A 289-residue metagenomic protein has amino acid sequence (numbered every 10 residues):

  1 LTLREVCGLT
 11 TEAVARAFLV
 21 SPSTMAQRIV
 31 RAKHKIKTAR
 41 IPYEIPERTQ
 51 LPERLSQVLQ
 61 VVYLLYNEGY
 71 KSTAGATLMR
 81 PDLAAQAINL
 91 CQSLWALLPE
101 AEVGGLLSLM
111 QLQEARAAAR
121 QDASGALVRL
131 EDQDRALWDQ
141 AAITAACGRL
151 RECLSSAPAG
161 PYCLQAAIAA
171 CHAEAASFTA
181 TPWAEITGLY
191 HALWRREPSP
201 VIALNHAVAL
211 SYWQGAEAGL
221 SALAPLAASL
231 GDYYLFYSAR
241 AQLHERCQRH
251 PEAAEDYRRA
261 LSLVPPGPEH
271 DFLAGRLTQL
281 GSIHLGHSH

Functional and structural regions predicted by a protein language model:
T2-E5, T10-A13, V20-H191: Amphipathic helix-loop-helix modules that constitute alpha-helical solenoid scaffolds
A96-L97, S155-S156, A192-R196, P225-G231 (+1 more regions): Solenoid-like repeat scaffolds
E102, Q165, V201-I202, L235 (+1 more regions): Start-of-helix register in tetratricopeptide repeats
Q111, A170-E174, L210, H244 (+1 more regions): Residue at a conserved register position within TPR or TPR-like alpha-solenoid repeats
E114, S177-A180, E197, W213 (+2 more regions): Structural motif corresponding to the intra-repeat A-B loop/turn of tetratricopeptide repeats
W213-E217, Q279-H289: Alpha-helical linker/edge segments of TPR/alpha-solenoid repeat scaffolds and analogous pre-/post-domain helices
